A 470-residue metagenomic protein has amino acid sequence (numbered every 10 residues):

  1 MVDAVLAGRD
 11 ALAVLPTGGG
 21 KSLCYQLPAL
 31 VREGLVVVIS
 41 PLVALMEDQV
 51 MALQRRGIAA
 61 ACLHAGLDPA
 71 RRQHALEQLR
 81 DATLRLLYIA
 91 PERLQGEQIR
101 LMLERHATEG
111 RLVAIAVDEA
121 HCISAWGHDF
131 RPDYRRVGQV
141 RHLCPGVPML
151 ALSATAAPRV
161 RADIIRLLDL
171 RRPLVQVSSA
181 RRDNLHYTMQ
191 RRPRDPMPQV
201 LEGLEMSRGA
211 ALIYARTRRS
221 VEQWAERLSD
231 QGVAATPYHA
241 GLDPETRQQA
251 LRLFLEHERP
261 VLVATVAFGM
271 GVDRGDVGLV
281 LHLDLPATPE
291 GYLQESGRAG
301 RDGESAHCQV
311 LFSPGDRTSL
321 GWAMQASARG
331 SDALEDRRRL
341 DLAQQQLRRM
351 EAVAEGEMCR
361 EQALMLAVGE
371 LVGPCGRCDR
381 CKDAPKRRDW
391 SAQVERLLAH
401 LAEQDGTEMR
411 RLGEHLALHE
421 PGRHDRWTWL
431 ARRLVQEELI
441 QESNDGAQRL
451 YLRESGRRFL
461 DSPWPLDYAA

Functional and structural regions predicted by a protein language model:
M1-S22, P28-R32, A44-L334, Q345 (+1 more regions): Helicase motor core with emphasis on the C-terminal RecA-like subdomain
A13-V14, Q176, Q362-A363, S443 (+1 more regions): Short, hydrophobic secondary-structure boundary micro-motifs
L87, P463-P465, A469-A470: Intrinsically disordered, low-complexity N-terminal extensions of nucleic-acid-metabolism proteins
R259, D276-V277, L281, L285-Q294 (+2 more regions): C-terminal accessory region of SF2 helicases/translocases
